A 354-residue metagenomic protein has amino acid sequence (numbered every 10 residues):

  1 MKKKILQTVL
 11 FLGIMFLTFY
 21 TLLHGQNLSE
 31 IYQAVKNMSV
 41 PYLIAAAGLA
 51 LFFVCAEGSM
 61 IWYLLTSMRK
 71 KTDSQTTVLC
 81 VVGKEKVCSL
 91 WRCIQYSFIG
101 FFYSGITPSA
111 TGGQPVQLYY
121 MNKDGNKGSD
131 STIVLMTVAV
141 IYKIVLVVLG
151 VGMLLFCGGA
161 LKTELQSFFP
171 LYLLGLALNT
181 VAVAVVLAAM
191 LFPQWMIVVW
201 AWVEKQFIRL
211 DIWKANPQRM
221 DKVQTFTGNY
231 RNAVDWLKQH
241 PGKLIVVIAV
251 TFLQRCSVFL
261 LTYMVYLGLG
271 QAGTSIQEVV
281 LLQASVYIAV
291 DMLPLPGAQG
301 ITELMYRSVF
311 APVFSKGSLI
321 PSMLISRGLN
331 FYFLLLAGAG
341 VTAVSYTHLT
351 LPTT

Functional and structural regions predicted by a protein language model:
M1-K70, S74, K84-V87: Anchoring transmembrane alpha helix of integral membrane proteins
M1-S29, Q33, G100-W213, L295 (+1 more regions): Transmembrane helix-loop-helix hairpins in multi-pass inner-membrane proteins
I31-A34, F226-K238: A short amphipathic helical element positioned immediately N-terminal to and/or at the very start of a transmembrane
M38-A46, D235-I248: Membrane-interface helix starts
A56-F98, V265-L282: Membrane-embedded helical hairpins/re-entrant loop segments and their flanking transmembrane helices within multi-pass
M68-T72, Y266-I325: Membrane-interfacial helix-loop connectors
I212-G228: Short, membrane-interfacial amphipathic segments enriched in basic
T350-T354: A short, hydrophobic C-terminal helix/tail in secreted or cell-surface proteins
